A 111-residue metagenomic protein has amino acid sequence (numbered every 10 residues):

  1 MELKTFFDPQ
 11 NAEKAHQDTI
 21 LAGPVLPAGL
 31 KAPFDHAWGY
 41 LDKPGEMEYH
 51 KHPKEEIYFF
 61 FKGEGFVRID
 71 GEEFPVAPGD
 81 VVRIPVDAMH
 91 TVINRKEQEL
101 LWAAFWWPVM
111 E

Functional and structural regions predicted by a protein language model:
M1-D35: A short, N-terminal "cap"/entry segment at the start of jelly-roll beta-barrel domains of the cupin/DSBH fold
A22-P24, A37-H52: Conserved short histidine dyad/triad with adjacent acidic residue
L30, V86-E111: Ligand-binding loop in jelly-roll beta-barrel domains
Y40-D42, K51-V67: Short, conserved beta-strand element in jelly-roll/cupin
M47-Y49, V67-R68, I84, H90-K96: Short beta-strand His + acidic residue motifs that chelate non-heme Fe in jelly-roll/DSBH and cupin folds
I57, E64-F66, E73, M89 (+1 more regions): Structural motif
G71-V86: Short acidic-glycine-tyrosine-enriched beta hairpin
